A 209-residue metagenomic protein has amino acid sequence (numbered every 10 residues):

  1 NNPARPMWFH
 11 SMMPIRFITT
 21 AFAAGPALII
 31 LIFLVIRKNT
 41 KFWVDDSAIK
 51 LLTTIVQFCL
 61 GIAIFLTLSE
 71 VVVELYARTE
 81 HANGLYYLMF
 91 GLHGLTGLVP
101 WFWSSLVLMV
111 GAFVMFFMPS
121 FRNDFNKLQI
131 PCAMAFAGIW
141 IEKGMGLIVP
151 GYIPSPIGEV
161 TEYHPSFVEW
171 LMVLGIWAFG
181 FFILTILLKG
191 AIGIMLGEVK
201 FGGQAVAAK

Functional and structural regions predicted by a protein language model:
N1-R122, G138, E198-F201: Long, contiguous internal "core" modules enriched in hydrophobic/ aromatic residues
F9, T79-N83, R122-F125, L147-F167: Extracellular/periplasmic helix-loop-helix junctions in multi-pass membrane proteins
Y87, Y152-P165, V173-K209: Extramembrane terminal tails and long inter-domain/linker segments of multi-pass membrane proteins
K127-G138: Central hydrophobic cores of alpha-helical transmembrane segments in multi-pass integral membrane proteins
L128-I130, W170-L174: Hydrophobic alpha-helical transmembrane segments
